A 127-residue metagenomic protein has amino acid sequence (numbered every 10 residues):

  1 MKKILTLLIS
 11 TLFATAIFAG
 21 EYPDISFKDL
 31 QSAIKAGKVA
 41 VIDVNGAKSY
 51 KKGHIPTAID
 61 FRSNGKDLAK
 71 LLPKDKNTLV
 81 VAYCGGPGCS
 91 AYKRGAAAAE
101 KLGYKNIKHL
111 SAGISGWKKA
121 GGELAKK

Functional and structural regions predicted by a protein language model:
K2-T6, T15-K28, A36-V39, K48-A82 (+1 more regions): Rhodanese-like catalytic fold shared by cysteine-dependent sulfurtransferases and DSP/PTP-type phosphatases
V41-D43: Structural scaffold elements adjacent to functional motifs in cytosolic proteins
